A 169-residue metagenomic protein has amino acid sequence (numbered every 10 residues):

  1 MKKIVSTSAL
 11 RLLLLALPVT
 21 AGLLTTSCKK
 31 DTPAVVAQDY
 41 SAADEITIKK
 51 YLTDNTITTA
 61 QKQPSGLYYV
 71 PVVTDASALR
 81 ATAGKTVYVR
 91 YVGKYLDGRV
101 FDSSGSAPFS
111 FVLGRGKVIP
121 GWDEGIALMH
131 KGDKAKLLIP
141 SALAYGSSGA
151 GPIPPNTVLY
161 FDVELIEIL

Functional and structural regions predicted by a protein language model:
K2-L13, L24-L169: Cross-family detector of peptidyl-prolyl cis-trans isomerase
